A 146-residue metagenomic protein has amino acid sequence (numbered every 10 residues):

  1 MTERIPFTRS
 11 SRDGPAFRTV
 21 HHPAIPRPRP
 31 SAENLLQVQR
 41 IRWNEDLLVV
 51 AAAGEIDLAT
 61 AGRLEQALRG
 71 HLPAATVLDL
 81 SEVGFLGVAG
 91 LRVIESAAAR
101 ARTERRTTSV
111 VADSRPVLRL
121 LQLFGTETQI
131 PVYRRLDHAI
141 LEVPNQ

Functional and structural regions predicted by a protein language model:
M1-G84, S96-Q146: STAS-like cytosolic regulatory interaction modules
A89: Acidic catalytic/metal-coordinating carboxylates
R92-V93: Charged helix-capping and loop-helix junction motifs
